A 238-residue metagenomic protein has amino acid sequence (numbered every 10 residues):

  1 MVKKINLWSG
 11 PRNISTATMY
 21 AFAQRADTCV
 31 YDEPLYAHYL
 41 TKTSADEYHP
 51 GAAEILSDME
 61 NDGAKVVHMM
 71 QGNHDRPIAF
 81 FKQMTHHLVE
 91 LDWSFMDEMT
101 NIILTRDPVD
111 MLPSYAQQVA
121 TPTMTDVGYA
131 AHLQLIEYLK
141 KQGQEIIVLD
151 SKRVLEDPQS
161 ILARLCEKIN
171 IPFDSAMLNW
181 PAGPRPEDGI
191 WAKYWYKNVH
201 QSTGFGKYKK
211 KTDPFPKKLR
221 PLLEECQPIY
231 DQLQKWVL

Functional and structural regions predicted by a protein language model:
M1-H74: PAPS-dependent sulfotransferase catalytic core
V2-I5, P172-L238: PAPS-dependent sulfotransferases, especially Golgi type II membrane carbohydrate sulfotransferases
K4-N6, P77-F80, E145-I146: Residue-level preference for the first positions of well-ordered beta-strands
H38-L40, M111, G183: Generic structural signal for helix capping and beta-alpha/helix-loop junctions
P50-D58, T123-V127, Y194-G204: A polyampholytic, Gly/Pro-enriched intrinsically disordered region
S57-D62, R76, Q83-M84, M124-A131 (+2 more regions): Soluble or luminal CAZymes and related metallo-dependent hydrolases
F81-A176, I190, Y196: PAPS-dependent sulfotransferase catalytic domain
